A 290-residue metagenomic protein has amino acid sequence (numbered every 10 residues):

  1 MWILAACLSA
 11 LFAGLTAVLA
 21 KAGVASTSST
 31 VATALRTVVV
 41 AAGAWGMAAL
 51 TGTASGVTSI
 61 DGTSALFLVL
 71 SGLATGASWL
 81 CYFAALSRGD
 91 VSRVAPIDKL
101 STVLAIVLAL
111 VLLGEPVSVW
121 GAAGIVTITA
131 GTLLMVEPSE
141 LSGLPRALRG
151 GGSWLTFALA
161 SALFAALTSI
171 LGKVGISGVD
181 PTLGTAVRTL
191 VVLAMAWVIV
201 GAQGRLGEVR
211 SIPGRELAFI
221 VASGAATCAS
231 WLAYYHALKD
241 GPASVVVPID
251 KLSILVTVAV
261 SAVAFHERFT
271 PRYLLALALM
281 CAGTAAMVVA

Functional and structural regions predicted by a protein language model:
M1-F12, L19-V69, W79-G89, P138-F157 (+3 more regions): Membrane-interface interhelical linkers
M1-L8, V103-L163, T270-A290: Juxtamembrane helix-loop boundary signature in multi-pass membrane transporters
L8, L35-R36, L70, I97-L100 (+5 more regions): Hydrophobic core positions of alpha-helical segments in small-molecule transporters and transporter systems
A10, G14, V18, W45 (+11 more regions): Hydrophobic/small/kink-forming positions within alpha-helical transmembrane segments of polytopic membrane proteins
K21, F83, A109-L110, K173 (+2 more regions): Small-residue-mediated transmembrane helix hinge/kink sites in multi-pass secondary transporters
T30-V31, S92, S118, T182-L183 (+2 more regions): Residues that define the loop-to-transmembrane-helix transition and helix capping in multi-pass membrane transporters
V38-A44, I97-V111, V191-M195, I249-V263 (+1 more regions): Alpha-helical transmembrane segments of compact multi-pass small-molecule transporters, enriched in specific families
V69, G150-L183: Selected transmembrane alpha-helices and immediately adjacent juxtamembrane segments of polytopic inner-membrane
